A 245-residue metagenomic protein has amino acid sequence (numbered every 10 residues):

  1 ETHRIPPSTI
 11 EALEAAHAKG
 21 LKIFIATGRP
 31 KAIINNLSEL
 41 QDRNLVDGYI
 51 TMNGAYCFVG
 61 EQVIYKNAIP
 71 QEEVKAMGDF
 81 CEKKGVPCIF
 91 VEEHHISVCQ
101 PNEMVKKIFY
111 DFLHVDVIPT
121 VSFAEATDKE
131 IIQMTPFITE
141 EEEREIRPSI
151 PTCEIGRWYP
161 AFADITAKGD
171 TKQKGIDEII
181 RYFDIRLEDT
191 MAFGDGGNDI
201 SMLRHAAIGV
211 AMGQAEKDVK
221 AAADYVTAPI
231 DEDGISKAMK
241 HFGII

Functional and structural regions predicted by a protein language model:
E1-T2: Asp-based phosphoryl-transfer active-site loop
P7-M104: Active-site phosphate-binding/coordination module
A16, N53, I176, M202-L203: Hydrophobic residues within well-ordered alpha-helices
G20-F24, L45-V46, E130-Q133, E188-T190 (+1 more regions): Short active-site oxyanion
F24, I50, M191-F193, V210 (+1 more regions): Hydrophobic/aromatic beta-strand patches that form the interior of the parallel beta-sheet core in alpha/beta enzyme
N44-L45, N53, S149-T152, H205-A206 (+1 more regions): Short, structured coil segments at secondary-structure junctions
F80, K84-F193, G197-M202, Q214: Conserved acidic, metal-coordinating active-site core of Asp-based, Mg2+-dependent phosphoryl-transfer enzymes
H205, V210-I245: Asp-based, Mg2+/Mn2+-dependent phosphohydrolase catalytic module
